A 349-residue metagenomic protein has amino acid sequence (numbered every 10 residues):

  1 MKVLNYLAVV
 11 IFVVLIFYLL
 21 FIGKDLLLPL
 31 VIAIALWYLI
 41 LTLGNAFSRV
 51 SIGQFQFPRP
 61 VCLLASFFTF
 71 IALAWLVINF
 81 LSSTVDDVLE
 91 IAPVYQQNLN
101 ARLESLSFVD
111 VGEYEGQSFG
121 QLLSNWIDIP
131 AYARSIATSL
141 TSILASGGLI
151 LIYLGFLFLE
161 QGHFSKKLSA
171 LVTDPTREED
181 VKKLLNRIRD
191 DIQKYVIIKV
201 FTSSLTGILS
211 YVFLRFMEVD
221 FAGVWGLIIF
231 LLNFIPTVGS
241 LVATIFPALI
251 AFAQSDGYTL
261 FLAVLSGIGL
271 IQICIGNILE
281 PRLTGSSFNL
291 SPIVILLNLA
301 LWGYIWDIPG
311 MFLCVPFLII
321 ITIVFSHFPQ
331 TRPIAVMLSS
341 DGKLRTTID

Functional and structural regions predicted by a protein language model:
M1-S83, I323-D349: Anchoring transmembrane alpha helix of integral membrane proteins
L20-K24, S48, I52, I127-A145 (+7 more regions): Alpha-helical membrane-interface segments at transmembrane helix boundaries
K24-I32, F216-I228, S255-A263, L290-I295 (+1 more regions): Membrane-water interface of transmembrane alpha-helices in multipass transporters/channels
A33-I40, L227-F234, V238, I245-F252 (+3 more regions): Hydrophobic transmembrane alpha-helices
L43-S51, F55, V61, A74-L149 (+3 more regions): Juxtamembrane membrane-interface segments in integral membrane proteins
G53-A65, G112-E115, D174, E178-V181 (+5 more regions): Membrane-interface starts of transmembrane alpha-helices
S142-I250, Y258-S266: Alpha-helical transmembrane segments and their immediate interhelical loop/hinge regions in multi-pass membrane
F261-D349: Hydrophobic alpha-helical transmembrane segments of membrane transport and translocation systems, primarily multi-pass
